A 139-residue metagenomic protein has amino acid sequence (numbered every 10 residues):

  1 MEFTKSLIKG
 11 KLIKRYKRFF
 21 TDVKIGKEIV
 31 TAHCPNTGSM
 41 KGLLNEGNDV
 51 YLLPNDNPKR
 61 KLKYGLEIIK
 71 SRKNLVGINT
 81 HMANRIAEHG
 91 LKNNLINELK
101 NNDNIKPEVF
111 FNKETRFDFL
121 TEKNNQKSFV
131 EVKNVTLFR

Functional and structural regions predicted by a protein language model:
M1-K14: Extended boundary segments
G10, A87, F117-R139: Conserved catalytic cores of phosphodiester-cleaving nucleases, focusing on short active-site segments
K14, P54-K59: Short, charged beta-turn/beta-strand-edge "cap" motif at the junction between a beta-strand and an adjacent loop
K17-D22: Short aromatic-glycine-enriched beta-strand elements
V30-M40: Short alpha-helix capping/helix-loop boundary micro-motifs
G38-Y51: Short nucleic-acid-contacting surface segments enriched for D/E, G, S/T with interspersed K/R
N57-N74: OB-fold/S1-family single-stranded nucleic acid-binding modules
L95-N112: A short acidic/basic microdomain associated with nuclease active sites
